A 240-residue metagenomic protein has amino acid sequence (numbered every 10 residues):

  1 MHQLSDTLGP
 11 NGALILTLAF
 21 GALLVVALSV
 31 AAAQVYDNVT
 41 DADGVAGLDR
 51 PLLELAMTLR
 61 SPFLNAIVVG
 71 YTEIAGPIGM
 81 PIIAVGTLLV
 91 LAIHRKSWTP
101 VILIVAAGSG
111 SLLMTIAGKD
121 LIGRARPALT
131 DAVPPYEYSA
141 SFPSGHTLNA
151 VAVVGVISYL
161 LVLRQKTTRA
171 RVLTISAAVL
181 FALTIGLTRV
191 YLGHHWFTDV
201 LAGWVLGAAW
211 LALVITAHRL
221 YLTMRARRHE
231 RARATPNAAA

Functional and structural regions predicted by a protein language model:
M1-G79, L121-P135: N-terminal transmembrane-helix/juxtamembrane module of multi-pass inner/ER membrane proteins
Q3-L4, D131-A240: Membrane-embedded catalytic cores of phosphoryl/pyrophosphoryl-handling enzymes
L16-F20, P81-I82, V101-A106, V172-V179 (+2 more regions): Hydrophobic alpha-helical transmembrane segments
T17-A22, L89-L113: Interfacial segments of alpha-helical transmembrane regions
V25, L103-A107, S111, T115 (+4 more regions): Alpha-helical transmembrane segments in multi-pass membrane proteins
F63-L64, K96-V101, A128, T167-L173: Membrane-helix interface segments
A75-H94, V151-I157, L161: Hydrophobic alpha-helical transmembrane segments
V105-R124, T174-L187: Small-polar-interrupted transmembrane alpha-helices in polytopic inner-membrane proteins
